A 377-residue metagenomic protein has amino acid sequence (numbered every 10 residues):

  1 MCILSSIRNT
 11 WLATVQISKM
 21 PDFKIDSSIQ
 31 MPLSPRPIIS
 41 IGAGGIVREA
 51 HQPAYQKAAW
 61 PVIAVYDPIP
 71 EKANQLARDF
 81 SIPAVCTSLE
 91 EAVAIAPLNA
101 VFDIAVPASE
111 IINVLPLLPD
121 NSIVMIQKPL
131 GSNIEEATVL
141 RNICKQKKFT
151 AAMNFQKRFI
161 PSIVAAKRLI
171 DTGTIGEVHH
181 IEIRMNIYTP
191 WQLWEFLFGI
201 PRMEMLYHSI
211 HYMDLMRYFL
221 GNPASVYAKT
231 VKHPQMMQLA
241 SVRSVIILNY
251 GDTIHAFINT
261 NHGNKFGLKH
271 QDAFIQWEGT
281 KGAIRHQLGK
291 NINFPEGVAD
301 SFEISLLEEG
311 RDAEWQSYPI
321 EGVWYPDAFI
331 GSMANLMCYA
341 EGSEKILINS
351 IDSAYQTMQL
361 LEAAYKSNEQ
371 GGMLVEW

Functional and structural regions predicted by a protein language model:
I7, W11-F80: N-terminal Rossmann-like dinucleotide-binding module
I7, W11-S34, E91, A100-V101 (+2 more regions): C-terminal helix-rich "cap/oligomerization" subdomain common to oxidoreductases
Q16-K24, Y207, M213-P295, I330-E344 (+1 more regions): Contiguous beta-strand/loop segments that form the cofactor/metal-binding neighborhood of enzyme cores
I46, E321-A334, N349: Active-site loop of classical SDR/Rossmann-like NAD(P)-dependent oxidoreductases, centered on the catalytic Tyr-X3-Lys
F80, A84-R141: Beta-loop-alpha module in the N-terminal Rossmann-like domain of NAD(P)-dependent dehydrogenases, especially those
I126-Q127, A151-M153, E182, H286: Hydrophobic residues in well-ordered beta-strands that form the structural core
V139-K157, E177-H179: Rossmann-fold dehydrogenase core element
K157-Q238, G371: Predominantly a Rossmann-like dinucleotide-binding segment in NAD(P)-dependent oxidoreductases
